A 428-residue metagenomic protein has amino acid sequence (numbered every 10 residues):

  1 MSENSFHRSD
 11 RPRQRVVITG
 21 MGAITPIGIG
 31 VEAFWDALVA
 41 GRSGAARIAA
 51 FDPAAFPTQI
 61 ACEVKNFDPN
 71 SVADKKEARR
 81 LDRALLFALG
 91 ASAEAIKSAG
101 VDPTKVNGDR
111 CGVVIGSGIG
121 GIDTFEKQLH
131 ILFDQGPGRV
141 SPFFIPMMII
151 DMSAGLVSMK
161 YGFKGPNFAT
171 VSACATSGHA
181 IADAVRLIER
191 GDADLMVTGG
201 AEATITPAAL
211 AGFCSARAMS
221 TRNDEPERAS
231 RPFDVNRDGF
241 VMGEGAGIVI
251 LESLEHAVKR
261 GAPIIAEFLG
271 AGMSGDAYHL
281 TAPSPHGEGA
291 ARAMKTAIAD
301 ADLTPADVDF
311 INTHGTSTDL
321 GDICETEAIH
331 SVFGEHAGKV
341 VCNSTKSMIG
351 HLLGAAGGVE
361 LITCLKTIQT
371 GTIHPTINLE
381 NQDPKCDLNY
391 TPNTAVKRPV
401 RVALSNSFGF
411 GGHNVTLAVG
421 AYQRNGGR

Functional and structural regions predicted by a protein language model:
M1-I18, P103-G108, A301-D307, A337-G338 (+1 more regions): Flexible, low-complexity linker/loop segments at domain and module junctions
S2-E77, A99, E255-E267, I362-T376 (+1 more regions): ACP-dependent fatty acid/polyketide chain-elongation machinery
E3-R13, R47-G90, I96, R110 (+5 more regions): Conserved catalytic cysteine-centered active-site region of acyl-thioester-dependent Claisen-condensing enzymes
R15-T19, S43-R47, D224-A301, F310 (+1 more regions): Condensing-enzyme catalytic core mediating Claisen C-C bond formation in acyl metabolism
A88-A99, S153, A180, E252-L254 (+5 more regions): Short, well-ordered amphipathic alpha-helical segments that serve as non-catalytic structural scaffolds within diverse
A95-N107, A257-I264, M294-F310, V332-H336: Phosphate/pyrophosphate-binding loops at sites that engage ATP/ADP/AMP, CoA/4′-phosphopantetheine, polyphosphate
D134-S141, H179-A182, R186, L195 (+5 more regions): Glycine-/small-residue-rich "gating" segment that lines the acyl/pantetheine channel and substrate pocket
D192-D238, A271-P285, G315-I323, K339-N389: Acyl-CoA/ACP chain-elongation machinery
